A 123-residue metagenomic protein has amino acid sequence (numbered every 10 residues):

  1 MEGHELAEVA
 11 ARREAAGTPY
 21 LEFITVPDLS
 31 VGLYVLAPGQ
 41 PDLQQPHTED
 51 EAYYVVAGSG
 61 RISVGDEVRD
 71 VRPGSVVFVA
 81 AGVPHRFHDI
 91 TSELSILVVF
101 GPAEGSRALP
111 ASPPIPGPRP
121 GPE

Functional and structural regions predicted by a protein language model:
M1-L33, L43, A111-E123: A short, N-terminal "cap"/entry segment at the start of jelly-roll beta-barrel domains of the cupin/DSBH fold
D28, P38-E49, P102: Short beta-strand/loop turn elements enriched in aromatics
S30, Q40, A52, S59-R61 (+3 more regions): Structural motif
V35-L36, P46-I62: Short, conserved beta-strand element in jelly-roll/cupin
V64-G65, P73, D89, A108-L109: Short glycine-/acidic-enriched loop or helix-start segments at secondary-structure transitions that form or flank
E67-A81: Short acidic-glycine-tyrosine-enriched beta hairpin
A81-S106: Ligand-binding loop in jelly-roll beta-barrel domains
